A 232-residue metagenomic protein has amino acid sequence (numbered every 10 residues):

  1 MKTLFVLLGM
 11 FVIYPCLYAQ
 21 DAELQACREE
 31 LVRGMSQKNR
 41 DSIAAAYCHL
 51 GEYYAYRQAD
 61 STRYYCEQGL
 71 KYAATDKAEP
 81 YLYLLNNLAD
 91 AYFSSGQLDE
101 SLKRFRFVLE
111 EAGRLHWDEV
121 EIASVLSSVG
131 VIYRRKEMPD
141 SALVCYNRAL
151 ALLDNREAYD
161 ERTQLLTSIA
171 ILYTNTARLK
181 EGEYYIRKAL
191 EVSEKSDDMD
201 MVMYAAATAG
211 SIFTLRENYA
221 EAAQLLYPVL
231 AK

Functional and structural regions predicted by a protein language model:
L4-I13: Sec-dependent N-terminal signal peptides
C16-K232: A "functional boundary" signal
